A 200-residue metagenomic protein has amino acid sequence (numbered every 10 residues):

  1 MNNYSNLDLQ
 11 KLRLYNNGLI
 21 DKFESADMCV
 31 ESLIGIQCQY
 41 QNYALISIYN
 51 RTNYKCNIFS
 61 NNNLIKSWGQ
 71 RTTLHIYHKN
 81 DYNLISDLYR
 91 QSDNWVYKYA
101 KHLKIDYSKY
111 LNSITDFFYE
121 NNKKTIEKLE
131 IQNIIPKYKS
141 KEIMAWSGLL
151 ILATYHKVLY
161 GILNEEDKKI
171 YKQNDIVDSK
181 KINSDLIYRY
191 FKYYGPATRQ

Functional and structural regions predicted by a protein language model:
M1-T125, I134-E142: Phosphate-backbone binding and catalysis cores of DNA-processing enzymes
T125-E127, T198: Residues that mark the N-terminal boundary/hinge immediately upstream of a DNA-recognition element
K141-Q200: Loop-centered beta-sheet repeat module
